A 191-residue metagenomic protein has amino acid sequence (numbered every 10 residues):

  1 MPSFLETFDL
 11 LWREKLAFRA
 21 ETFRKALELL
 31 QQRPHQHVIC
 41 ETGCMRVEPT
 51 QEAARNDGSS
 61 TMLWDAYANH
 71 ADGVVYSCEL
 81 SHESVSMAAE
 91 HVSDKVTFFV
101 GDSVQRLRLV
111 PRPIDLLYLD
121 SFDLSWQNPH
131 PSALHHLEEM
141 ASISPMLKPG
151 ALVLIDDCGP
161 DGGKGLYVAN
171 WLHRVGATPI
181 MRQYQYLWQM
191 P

Functional and structural regions predicted by a protein language model:
M1-P191: A short alpha-helical cap/connector motif
